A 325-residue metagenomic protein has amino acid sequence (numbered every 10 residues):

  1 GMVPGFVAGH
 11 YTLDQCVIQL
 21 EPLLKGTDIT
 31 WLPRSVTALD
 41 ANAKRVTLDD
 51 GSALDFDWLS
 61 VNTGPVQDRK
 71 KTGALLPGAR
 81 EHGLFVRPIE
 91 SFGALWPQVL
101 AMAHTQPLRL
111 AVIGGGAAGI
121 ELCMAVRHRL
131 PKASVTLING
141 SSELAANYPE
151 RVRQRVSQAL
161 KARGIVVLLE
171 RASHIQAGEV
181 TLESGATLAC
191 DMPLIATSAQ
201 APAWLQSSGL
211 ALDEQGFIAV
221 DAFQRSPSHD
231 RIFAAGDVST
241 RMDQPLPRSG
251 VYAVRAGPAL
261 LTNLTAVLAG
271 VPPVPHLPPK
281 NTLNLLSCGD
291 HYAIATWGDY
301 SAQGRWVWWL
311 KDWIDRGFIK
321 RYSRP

Functional and structural regions predicted by a protein language model:
G1-W58, P149-V166: N-terminal Rossmann-like dinucleotide/flavin-binding domain of flavoprotein oxidoreductases that bind FAD/FMN
G26-R109, L194: FAD-binding core/adjacent interface of flavoenzyme oxidoreductases
W31-A38, L54, H128-A222: A Rossmann-like FAD-binding core segment of flavoenzymes
G64-Q67, A199-A201, H291: Short glycine-rich anion-binding loops that position phosphate/pyrophosphate groups of nucleotides and phosphorylated
A79-Q106, T187-R255, T262-N263: FAD-site-proximal beta/loop scaffold in flavoenzymes
L95-T136: Rossmann-like NAD(P)H-binding beta-loop-alpha module
V238-G289, I294: A conserved FAD-binding loop/helix module that cradles the flavin
D290-P325: C-terminal auxiliary extensions adjacent to catalytic cores
